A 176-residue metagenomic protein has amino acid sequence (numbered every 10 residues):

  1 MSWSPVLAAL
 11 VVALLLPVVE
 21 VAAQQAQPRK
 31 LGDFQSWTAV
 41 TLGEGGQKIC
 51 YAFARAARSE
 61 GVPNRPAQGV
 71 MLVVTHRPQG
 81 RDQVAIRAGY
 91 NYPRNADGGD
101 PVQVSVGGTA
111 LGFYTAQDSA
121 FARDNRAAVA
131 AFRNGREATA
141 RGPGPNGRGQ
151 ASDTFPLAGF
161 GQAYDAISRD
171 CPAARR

Functional and structural regions predicted by a protein language model:
M1-A9: Bacterial N-terminal signal peptides that target proteins for export
M1-S2, E20-A23: Short, low-complexity disordered leader/linker segments with a strong preference for bacterial N-terminal type II
A8-P17: Bacterial N-terminal signal peptides
A22-R176: A generic "folded-domain core" signal
